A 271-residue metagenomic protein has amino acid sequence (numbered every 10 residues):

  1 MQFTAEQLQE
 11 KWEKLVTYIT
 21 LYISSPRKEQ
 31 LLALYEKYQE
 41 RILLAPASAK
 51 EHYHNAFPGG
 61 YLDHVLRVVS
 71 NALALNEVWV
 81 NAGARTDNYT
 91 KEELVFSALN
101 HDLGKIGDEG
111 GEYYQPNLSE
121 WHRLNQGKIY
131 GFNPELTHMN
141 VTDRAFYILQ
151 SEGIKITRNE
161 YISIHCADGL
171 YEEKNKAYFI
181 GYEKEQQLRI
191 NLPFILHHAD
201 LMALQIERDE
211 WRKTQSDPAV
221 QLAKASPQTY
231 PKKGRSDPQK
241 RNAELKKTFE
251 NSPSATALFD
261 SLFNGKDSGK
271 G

Functional and structural regions predicted by a protein language model:
M1-L124: Acidic/His-rich, divalent-metal-binding segments that scaffold phosphate/diphosphate chemistry
M1-L8, S24, L188, P238 (+1 more regions): Intrinsic-disorder-associated interaction segments
E10-L21, E29, A33-K37, Y147 (+6 more regions): Charged/polar, solvent-exposed surface patches and flexible loops
W12, K28, T157, A255-T256: Alpha-helix initiation and N-capping motif
N55-F57, D63, L75, D87-Q215: Divalent metal-dependent catalytic cores for phosphoryl transfer on phosphate-bearing substrates
D209, V220-Q221: C-terminal membrane module of polytopic membrane proteins
S226-K232: Extracellular secretome segments
K232-G271: Short linear clamp-binding motif
